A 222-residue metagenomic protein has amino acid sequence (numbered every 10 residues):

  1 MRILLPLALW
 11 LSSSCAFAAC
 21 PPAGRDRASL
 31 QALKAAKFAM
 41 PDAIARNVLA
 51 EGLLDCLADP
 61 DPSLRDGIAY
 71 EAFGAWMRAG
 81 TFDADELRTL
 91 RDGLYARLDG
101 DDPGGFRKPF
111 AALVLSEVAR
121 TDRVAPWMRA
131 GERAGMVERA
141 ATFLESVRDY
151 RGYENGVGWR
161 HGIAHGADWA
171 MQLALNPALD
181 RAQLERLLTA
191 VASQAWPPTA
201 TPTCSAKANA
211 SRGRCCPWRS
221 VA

Functional and structural regions predicted by a protein language model:
M1-I3: Positively charged n-region of N-terminal signal peptides that target proteins for export
L7, L30-Q31, G166: Solvent-exposed, charged interface segments at domain starts and junctions
L11-C15: N-terminal signal peptide c-region/cleavage motif recognized by signal peptidases
A18-R25: Cleaved targeting-peptide boundary
D26-A35: Eukaryotic acidic, Ser/Thr-rich intrinsically disordered low-complexity regions
K34-A141: Alpha-helical solenoid scaffolds in large eukaryotic transport, assembly, and signaling factors
R91-A222: Eukaryote-skewed repeat-based solenoidal scaffolds used as protein-protein interaction platforms, primarily
